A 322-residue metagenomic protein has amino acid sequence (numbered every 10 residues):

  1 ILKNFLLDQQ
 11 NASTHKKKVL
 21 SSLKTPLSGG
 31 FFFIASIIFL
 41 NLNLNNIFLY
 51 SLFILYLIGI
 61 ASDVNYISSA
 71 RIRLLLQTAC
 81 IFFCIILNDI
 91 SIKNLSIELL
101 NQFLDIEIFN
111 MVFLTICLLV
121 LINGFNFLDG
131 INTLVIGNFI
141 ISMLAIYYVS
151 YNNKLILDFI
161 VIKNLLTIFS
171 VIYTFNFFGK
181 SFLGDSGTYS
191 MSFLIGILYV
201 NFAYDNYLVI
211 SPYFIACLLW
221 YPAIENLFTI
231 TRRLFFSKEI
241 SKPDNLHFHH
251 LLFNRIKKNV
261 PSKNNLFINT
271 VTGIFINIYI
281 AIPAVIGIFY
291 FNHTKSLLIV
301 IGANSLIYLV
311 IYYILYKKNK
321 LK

Functional and structural regions predicted by a protein language model:
I1-A223: "…together with the soluble PPM/PP2C metallo-phosphatase catalytic core" -> "…together with the soluble PPM/PP2C
I1-P26, F228-L266: Cytosolic, membrane-interface loops and tails of multi-pass inner-membrane proteins
S36, C80, V171, I224 (+3 more regions): Alpha-helical transmembrane segments of multipass membrane proteins
S36-L42, N269-N292: Alpha-helical transmembrane segments and their membrane-interface junctions in multi-pass membrane proteins
L57-Y66, A70-L76, Y290-K322: Alpha-helical transmembrane segments and their immediate juxtamembrane interface regions
S69-I72, I106, G184-G187, N264-F275 (+2 more regions): Membrane-interface starts of transmembrane alpha-helices
N206-A216, A284, H293-V300: Structural signal for the N-terminal portions of transmembrane helices and their immediately preceding loop/interface
I224-R232, F236, I311-N319: Membrane-helix cytosolic exit motif
